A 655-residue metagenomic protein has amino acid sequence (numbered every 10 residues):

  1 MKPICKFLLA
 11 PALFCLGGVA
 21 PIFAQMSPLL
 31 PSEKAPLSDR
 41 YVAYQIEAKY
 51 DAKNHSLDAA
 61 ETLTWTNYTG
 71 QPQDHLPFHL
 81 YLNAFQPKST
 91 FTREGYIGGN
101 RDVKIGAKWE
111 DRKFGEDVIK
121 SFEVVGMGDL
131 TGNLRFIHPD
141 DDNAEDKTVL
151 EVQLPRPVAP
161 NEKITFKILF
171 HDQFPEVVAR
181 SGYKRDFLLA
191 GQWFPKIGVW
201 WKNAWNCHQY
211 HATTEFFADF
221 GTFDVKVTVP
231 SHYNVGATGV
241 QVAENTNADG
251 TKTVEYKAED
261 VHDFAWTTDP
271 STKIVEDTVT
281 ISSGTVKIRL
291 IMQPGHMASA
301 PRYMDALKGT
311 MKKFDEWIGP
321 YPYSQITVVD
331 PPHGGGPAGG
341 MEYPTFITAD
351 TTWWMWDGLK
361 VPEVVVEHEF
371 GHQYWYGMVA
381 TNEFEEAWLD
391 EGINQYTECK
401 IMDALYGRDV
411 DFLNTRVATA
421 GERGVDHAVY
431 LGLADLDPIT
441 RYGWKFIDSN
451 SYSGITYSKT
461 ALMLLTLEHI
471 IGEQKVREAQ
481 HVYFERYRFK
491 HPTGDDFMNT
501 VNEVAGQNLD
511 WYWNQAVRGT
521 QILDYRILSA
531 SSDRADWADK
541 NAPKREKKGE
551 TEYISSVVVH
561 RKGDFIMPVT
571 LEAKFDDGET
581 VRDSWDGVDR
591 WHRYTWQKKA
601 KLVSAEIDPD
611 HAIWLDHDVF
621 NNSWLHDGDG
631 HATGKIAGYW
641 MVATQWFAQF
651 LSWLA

Functional and structural regions predicted by a protein language model:
L8-P21: Bacterial N-terminal signal peptides
F23-D58, K184, D510-W511, Q515: N-terminal, polar/Ser/Thr-rich
Y41, L80, Y256, R289-V557 (+1 more regions): Hydrophobic alpha-helical and helix-loop surface patches within well-folded domains that function as non-catalytic
S56-A84, K88-S89, G99-D102: Ligand-binding face of N-terminal immunoglobulin V-set domains in extracellular IgSF glycoproteins
F85, D172-V178, P609-N621: Short acidic/polar inter-strand loop motif in beta-rich domains
G99-M127, D142-T148, Q153, T165-T272 (+1 more regions): Extended, low-hydrophobicity, Ser/Thr/Pro/Gly-biased non-transmembrane segments
T165-I168, K601-D616: Short, aromatic- and glycine-rich surface loops/edge beta-strands on solvent-exposed regions
G236-A237, L509-D510, L523-P609: Beta-strand-rich binding/interaction modules
